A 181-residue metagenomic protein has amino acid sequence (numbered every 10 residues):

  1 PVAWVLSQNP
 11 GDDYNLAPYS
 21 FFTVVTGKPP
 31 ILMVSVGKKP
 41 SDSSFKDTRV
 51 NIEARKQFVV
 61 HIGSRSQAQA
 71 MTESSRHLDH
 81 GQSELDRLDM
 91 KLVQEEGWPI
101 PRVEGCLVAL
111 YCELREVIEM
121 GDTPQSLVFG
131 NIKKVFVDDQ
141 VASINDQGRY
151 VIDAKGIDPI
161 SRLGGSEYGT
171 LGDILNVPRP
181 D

Functional and structural regions predicted by a protein language model:
P1-D181: Basic, polyanion-binding surface patches
